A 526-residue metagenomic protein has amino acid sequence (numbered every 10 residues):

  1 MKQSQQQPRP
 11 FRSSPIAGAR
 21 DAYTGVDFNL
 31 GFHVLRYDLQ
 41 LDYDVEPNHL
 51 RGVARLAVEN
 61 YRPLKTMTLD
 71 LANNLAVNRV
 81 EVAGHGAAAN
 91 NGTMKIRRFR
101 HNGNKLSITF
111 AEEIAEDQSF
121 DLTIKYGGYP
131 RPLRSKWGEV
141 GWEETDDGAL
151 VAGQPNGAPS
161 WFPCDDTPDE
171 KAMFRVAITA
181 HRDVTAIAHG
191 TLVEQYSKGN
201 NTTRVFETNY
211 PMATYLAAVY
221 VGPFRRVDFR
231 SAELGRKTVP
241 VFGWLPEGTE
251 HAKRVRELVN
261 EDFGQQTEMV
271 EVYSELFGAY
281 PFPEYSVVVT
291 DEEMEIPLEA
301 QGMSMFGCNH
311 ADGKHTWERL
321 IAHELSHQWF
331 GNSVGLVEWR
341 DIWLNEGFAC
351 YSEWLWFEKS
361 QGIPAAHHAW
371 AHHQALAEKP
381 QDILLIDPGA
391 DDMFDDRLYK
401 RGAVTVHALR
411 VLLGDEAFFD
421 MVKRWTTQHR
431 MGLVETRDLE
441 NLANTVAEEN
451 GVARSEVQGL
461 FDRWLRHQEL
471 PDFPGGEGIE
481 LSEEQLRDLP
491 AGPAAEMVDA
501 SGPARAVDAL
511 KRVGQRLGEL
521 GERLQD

Functional and structural regions predicted by a protein language model:
M1-R51, N78, H85-G86, E144-G148: N-terminal, polar/Ser/Thr-rich
A22, N29, E116, K125-R175 (+1 more regions): Glycine/proline-rich low-complexity spacer/linker segments in large multi-domain proteins
G52, C164-A322: Hydrophobic helix-coil surface modules that form long, contiguous segments used for peptide/substrate interaction
R55-L75, F162-D166, F174-H181, R437: Surface-exposed beta-strand/loop patches in extracellular or lumenal glycoproteins
N74-E143, N200: A surface-exposed beta-strand-loop module
M303-H367: Zinc-dependent metallopeptidase catalytic helix centered on the HExxH motif and its immediate flanking segment
D395-E477: Amphipathic alpha-helical substructures
L470-D526: Long, His/Glu/Asp-enriched segments that create or flank divalent metal/ion-associated functional microenvironments
